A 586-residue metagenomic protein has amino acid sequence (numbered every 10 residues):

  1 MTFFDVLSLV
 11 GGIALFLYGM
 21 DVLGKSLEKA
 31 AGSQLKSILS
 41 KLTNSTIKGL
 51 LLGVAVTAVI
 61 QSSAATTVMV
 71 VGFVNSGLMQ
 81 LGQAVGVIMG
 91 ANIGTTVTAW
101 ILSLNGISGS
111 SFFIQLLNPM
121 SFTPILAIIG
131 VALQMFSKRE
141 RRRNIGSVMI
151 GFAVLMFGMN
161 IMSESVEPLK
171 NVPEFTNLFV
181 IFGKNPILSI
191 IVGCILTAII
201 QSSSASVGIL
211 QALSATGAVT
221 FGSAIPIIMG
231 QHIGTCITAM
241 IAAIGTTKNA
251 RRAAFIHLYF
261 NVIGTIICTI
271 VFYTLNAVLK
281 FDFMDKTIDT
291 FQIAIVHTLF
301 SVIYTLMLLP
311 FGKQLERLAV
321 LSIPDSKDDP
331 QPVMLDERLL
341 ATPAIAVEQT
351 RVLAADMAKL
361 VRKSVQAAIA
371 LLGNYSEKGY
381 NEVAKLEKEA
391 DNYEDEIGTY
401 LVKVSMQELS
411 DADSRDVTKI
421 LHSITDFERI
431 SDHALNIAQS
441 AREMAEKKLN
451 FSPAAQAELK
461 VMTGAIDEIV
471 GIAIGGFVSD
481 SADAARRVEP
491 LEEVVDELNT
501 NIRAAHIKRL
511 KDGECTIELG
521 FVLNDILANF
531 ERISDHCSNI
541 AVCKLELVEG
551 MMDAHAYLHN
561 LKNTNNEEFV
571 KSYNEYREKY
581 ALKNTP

Functional and structural regions predicted by a protein language model:
M1-L7, G109-S121, I145, T176-F182 (+4 more regions): Interfacial loop-to-helix junctions that mark the boundaries of transmembrane helices in multi-pass membrane
M1-T46, I145-I195, L213-T216: Helix-loop-helix hairpins and the membrane-proximal interhelical loops of multi-pass alpha-helical transport proteins
L9-D21, G53-T57, I125-S137, I150-M162 (+3 more regions): Hydrophobic core segments of alpha-helical transmembrane domains in multi-pass membrane transport and ion-translocation
G24-E28, V56-A65, V166-E167, L196-A205 (+2 more regions): Short helix-coil transition sites and intra-membrane helix breaks within transmembrane domains of multi-pass
L42-M69, P186-I209: Hydrophobic alpha-helical transmembrane segments of multi-pass integral membrane proteins, predominantly secondary
V59-T66, V85-I101, P119-I125, L155 (+4 more regions): Membrane-embedded alpha-helical segments of transport systems, primarily multispan ion/solute transporters
M69-A91, T95, A99-S121, T197-G234 (+4 more regions): Membrane-interfacial helix-loop connectors
M79, N105, V219, G245-R251 (+3 more regions): Cytosolic, long alpha-helical scaffolding segments
